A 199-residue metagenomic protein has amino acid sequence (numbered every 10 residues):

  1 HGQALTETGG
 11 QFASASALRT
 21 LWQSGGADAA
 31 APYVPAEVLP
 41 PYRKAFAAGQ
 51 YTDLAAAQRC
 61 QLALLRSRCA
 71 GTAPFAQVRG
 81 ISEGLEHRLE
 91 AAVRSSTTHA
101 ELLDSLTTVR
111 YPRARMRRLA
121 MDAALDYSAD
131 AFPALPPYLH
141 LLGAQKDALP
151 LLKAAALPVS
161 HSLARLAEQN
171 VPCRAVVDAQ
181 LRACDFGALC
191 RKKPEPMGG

Functional and structural regions predicted by a protein language model:
H1-G199: Active-site cores that bind ATP or allylic diphosphates and position pyrophosphate for catalysis
